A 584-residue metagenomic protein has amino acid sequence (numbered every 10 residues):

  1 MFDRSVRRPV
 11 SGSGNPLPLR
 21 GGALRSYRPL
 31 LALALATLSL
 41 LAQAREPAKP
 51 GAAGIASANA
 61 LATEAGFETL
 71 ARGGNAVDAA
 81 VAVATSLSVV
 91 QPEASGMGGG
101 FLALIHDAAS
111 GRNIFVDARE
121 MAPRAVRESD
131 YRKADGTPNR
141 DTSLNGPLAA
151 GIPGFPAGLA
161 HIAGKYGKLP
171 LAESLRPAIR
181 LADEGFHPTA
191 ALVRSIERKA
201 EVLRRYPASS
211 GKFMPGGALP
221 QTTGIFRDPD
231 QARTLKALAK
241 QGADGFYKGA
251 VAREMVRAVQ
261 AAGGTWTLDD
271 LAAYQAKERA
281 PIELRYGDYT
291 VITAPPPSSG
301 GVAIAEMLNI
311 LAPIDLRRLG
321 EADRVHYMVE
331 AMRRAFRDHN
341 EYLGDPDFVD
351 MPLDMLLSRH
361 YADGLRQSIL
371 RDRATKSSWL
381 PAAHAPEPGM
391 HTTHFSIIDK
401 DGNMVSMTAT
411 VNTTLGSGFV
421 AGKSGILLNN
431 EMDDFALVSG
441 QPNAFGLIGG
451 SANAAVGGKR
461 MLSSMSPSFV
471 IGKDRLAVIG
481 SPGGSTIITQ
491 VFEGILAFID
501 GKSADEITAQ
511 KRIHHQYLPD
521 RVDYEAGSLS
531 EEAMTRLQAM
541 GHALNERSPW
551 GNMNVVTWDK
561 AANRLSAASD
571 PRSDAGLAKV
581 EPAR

Functional and structural regions predicted by a protein language model:
M1-S26: N-terminal secretory signal peptides that target proteins for export/translocation
R28-S39: Bacterial N-terminal signal peptides
A44-E64, E68, A76-Q241, F246-K248 (+7 more regions): Noncatalytic scaffold domains of N-terminal-nucleophile
V89-G96, G100-F115, T265-T267, M404-K473 (+1 more regions): Active-site rim segments in enzyme catalytic domains, especially the processed small/beta chain of N-terminal
G99-D107, T393-I397, P467-V470, N552-W558 (+1 more regions): Short beta-strand scaffold segments in enzyme catalytic cores
E278, G389-T392, T414, S463-M465: Short, small/polar residue-rich loop motifs at catalytic or cofactor-binding pockets
I314-V411, K423-S424, S439-G440: Internal maturation/activation junctions in enzymes
K459, V491-F492, D500-S548: Extended C-terminal subregions enriched in glycine
